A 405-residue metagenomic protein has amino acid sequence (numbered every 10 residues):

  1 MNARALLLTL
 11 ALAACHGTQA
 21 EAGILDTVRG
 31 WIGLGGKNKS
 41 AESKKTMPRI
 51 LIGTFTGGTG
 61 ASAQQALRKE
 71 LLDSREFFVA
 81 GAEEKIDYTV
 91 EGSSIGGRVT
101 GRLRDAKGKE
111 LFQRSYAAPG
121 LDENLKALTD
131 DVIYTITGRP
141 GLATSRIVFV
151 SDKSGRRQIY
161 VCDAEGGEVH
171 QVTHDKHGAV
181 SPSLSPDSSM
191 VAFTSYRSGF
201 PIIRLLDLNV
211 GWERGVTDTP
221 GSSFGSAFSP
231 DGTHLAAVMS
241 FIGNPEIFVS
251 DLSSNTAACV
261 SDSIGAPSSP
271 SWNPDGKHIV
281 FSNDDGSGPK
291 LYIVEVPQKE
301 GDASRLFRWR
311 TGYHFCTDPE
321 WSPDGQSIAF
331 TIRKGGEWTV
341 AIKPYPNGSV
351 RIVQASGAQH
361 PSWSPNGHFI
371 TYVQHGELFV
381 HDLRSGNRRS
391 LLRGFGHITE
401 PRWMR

Functional and structural regions predicted by a protein language model:
G23-P48, P119-T173: C-terminal/domain-edge helix-coil "capping" segments
T46-T89: N-terminal segment of the mature soluble domain
E84-D131: Amphipathic beta-strand/beta-sheet edge segments enriched in Tyr/Trp
P140, S151-Q158, K176-H177, T194-I203 (+8 more regions): A flexible loop/linker signature enriched in serine peptidases of the S9 family
G141-A143, P186-D187, P230-D231, P274-D275 (+3 more regions): Residue-level detector of Asp-centered blade-edge/turn motifs that repeat once per structural unit in beta-propeller
I147, V191, G232-A236, G276-I279 (+2 more regions): Hydrophobic beta-strand positions that form the internal "hydrophobic ladder" of WD40/Gbeta-like beta-propeller blades
D163-G178, D207-F224, S250-S268, V294-F315 (+2 more regions): Multi-bladed beta-propeller domains
